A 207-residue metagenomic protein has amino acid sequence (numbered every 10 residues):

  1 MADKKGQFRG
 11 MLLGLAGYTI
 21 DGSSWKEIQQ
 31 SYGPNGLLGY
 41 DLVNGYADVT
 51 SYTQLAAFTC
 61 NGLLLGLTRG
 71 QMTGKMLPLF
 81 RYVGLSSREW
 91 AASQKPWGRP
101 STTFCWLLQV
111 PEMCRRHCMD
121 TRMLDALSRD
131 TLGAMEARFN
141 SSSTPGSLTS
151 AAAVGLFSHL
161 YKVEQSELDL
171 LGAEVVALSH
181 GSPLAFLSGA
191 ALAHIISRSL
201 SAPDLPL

Functional and structural regions predicted by a protein language model:
M1-L207: Structured, active/binding-site neighborhoods that engage oxygen-rich ligands
